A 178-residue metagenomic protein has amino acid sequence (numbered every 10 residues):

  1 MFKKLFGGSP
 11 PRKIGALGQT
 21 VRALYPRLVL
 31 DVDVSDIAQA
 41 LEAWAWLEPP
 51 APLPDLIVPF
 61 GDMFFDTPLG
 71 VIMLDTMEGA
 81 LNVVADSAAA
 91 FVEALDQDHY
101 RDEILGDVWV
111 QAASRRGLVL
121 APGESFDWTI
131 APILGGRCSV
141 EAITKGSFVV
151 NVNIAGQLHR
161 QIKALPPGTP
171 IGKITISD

Functional and structural regions predicted by a protein language model:
M1-M73, W128-D178: A surface-exposed partner-binding patch
G18, I37, L53, V84 (+4 more regions): Short linear sequence motifs
A40, W46-L47, A80, V108 (+2 more regions): N-terminal low-complexity, charged segments
L74-Q111: Compact, glycine/acidic-enriched structural inserts
Y100, I104-A142: Phosphate-recognition beta-domain surfaces
